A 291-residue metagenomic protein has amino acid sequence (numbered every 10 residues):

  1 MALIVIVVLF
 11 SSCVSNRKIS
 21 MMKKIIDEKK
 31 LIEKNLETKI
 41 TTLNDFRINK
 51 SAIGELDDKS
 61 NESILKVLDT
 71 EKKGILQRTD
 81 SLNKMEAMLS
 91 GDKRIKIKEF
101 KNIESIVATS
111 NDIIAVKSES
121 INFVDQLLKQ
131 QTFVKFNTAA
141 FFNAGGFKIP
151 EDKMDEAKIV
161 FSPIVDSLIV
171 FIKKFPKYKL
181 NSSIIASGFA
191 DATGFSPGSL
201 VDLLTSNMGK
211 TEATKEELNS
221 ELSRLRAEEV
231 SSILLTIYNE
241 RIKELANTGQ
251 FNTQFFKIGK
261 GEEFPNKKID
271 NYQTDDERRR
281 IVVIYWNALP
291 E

Functional and structural regions predicted by a protein language model:
M1-E291: N-terminal targeting segments with Sec-dependent signals, encompassing both cleavable signal peptides and non-cleavable
